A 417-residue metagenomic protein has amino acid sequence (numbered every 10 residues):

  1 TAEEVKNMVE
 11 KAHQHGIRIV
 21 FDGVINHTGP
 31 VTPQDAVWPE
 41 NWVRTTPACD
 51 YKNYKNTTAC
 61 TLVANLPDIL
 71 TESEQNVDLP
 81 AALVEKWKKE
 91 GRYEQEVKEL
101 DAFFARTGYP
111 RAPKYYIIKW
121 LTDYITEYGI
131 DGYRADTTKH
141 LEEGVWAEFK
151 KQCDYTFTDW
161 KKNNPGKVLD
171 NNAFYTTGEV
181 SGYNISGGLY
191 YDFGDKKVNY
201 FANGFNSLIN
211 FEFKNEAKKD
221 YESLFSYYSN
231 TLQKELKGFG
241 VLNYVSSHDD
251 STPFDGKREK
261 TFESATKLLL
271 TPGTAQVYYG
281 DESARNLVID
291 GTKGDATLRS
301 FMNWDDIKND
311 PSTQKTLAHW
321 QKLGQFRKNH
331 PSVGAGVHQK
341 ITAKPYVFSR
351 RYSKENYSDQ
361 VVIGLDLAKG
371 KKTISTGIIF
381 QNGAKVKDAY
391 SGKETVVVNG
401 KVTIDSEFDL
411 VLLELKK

Functional and structural regions predicted by a protein language model:
T1-E4, Y116, L141, K257-T261: Short, glycine/acidic-rich beta->alpha junctions
T1-Y128, F149, C153, G178-G188 (+1 more regions): Substrate-binding/active-site clefts of carbohydrate-active enzymes
V9, H13, H27, K119-K237 (+6 more regions): Active-site-proximal helices and loops of the catalytic beta/alpha 8
V20-F21, R134-A135, T177, Y244 (+1 more regions): A structural signal for short, well-ordered beta-strand segments and their strand-loop junctions that often border
V245-T252: Active-site neighborhood of divalent metal-dependent phosphoester/pyrophosphate hydrolases
L269-Q276, D281: C-terminal substrate/ligand-recognition segments
D409-L415: Short Pro-Gly-centered flexible turn/kink motifs
